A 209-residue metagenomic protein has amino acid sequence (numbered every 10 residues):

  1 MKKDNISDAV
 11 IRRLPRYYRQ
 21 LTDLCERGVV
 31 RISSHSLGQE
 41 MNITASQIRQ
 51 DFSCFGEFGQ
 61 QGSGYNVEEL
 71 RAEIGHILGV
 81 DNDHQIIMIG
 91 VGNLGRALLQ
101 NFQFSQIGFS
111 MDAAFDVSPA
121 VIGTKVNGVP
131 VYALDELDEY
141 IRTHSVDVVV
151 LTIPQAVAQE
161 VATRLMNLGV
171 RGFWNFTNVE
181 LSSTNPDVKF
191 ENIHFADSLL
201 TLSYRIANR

Functional and structural regions predicted by a protein language model:
M1-V30: Extreme N-terminal segment that seeds HTH/winged-HTH DNA-binding domains in transcriptional regulators
T22-C25, N127-R209: Phosphate-bearing ligand-interacting subdomains that bind or position ATP/ADP/UDP/GDP/NAD(P) or nucleotide-linked
R31, H35, E40-D83: HTH-adjacent hinge/linker in prokaryotic transcriptional regulators
V91: Glycine-rich Rossmann-fold phosphate-binding loop(s) that bind the pyrophosphate of adenine dinucleotide cofactors
L94: Hydrophobic/small residue at the entry helix of a nucleotide-binding pocket
S105-N127: NAD(P)-binding Rossmann-fold cofactor-contacting core
